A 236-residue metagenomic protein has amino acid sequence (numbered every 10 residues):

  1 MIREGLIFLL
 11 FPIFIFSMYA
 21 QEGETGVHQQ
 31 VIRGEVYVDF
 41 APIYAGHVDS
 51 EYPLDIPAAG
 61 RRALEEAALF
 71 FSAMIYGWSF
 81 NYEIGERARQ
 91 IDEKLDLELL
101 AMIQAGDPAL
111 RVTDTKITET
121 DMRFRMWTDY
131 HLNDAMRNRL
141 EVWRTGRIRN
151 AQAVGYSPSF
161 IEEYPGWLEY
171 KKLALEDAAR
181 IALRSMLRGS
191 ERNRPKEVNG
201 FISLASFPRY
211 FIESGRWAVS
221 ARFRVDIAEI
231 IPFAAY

Functional and structural regions predicted by a protein language model:
M1-G5: Positively charged n-region of N-terminal signal peptides that target proteins for export
L6-I7, Q90: Intrinsically disordered, low-complexity segments enriched in glycine/proline and serine/threonine
I7-I15: Bacterial N-terminal signal peptides
M18-Y236: Domain-level marker for long, solvent-exposed, non-transmembrane regions
